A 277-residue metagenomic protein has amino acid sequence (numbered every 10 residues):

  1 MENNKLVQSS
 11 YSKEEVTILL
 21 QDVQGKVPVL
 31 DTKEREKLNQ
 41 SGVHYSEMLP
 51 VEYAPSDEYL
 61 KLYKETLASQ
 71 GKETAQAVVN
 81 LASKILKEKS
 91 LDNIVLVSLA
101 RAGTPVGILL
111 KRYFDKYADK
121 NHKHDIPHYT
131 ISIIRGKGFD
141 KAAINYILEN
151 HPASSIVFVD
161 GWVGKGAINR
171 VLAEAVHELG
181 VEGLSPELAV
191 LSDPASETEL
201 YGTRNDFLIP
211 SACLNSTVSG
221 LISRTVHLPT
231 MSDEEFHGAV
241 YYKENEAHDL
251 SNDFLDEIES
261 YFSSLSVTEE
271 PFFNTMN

Functional and structural regions predicted by a protein language model:
M1-I94, D115, D119-N277: Long, low-complexity, Lys/Arg-enriched
V79, T104-Y113: Contiguous, well-ordered alpha-helical segments that form the cores/surfaces of helical PPI scaffolds
G103-T104, K165: Alpha-helix N-cap/helix-start and coil->helix boundary motif
